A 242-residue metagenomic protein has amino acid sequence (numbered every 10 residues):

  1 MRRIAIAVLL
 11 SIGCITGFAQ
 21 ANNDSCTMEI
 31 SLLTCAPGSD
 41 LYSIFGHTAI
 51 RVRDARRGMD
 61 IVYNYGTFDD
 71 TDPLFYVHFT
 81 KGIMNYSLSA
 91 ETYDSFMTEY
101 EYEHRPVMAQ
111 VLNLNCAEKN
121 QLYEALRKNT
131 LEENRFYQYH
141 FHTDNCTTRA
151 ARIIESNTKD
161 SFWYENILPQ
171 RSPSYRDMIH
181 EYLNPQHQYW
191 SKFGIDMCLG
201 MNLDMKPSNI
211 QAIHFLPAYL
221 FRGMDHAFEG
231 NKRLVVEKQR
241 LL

Functional and structural regions predicted by a protein language model:
M1-N22: Bacterial Sec-dependent N-terminal signal peptides
I4, D60-V62, A109-V111: Well-ordered beta-strand positions in beta-sheet-rich domains
Q20-S25, L32, E124, N134-F136: Internal catalytic domains of large membrane-associated glycosyltransferases
N22-N23, L41-Y42, R53, N184-Y189: A general structural signal for short secondary-structure junctions and capping/turn motifs
C26-R105: Glycine-rich catalytic cores of cysteine/serine-nucleophile enzymes that process amide/ester linkages in cell-envelope
G38-S39, R105-N113, E132-F141: Second-shell loop/turn segments in exported
L114-R127: A structural motif
K128-L242: Activation targets extended, charge/polar-rich intrinsically disordered C-terminal tails
